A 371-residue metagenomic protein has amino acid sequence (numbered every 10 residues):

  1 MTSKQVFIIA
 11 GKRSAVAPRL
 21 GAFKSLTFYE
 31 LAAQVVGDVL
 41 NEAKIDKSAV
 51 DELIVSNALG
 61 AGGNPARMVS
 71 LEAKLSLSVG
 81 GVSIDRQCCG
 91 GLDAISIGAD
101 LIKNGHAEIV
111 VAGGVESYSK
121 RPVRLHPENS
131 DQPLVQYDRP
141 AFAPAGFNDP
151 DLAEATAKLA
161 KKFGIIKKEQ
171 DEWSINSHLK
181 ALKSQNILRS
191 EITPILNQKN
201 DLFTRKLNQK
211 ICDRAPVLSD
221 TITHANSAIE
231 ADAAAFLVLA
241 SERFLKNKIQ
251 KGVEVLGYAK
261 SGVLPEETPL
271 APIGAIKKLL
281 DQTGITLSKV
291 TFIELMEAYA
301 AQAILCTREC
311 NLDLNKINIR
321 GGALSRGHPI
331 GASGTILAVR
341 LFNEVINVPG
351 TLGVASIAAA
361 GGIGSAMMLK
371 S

Functional and structural regions predicted by a protein language model:
M1-F28, K210-L270, G274, D281-Q282 (+3 more regions): Condensing-enzyme catalytic core mediating Claisen C-C bond formation in acyl metabolism
R13-S14, S25, L31-A33, E42 (+3 more regions): N-terminal extracellular/periplasmic Venus flytrap/periplasmic-binding protein-like
K24-C89, D93-S96, L101-I102, A107-I109 (+3 more regions): Conserved beta-ketoacyl condensing-enzyme motif
F28-K44, P65, V69, A94 (+7 more regions): Short, well-ordered amphipathic alpha-helical segments that serve as non-catalytic structural scaffolds within diverse
S56-E108, F147-D151, Q209-I229, E309-L341 (+1 more regions): Conserved catalytic cysteine-centered active-site region of acyl-thioester-dependent Claisen-condensing enzymes
R86-E116, A160-Q185, L237-R243, P329-G350 (+1 more regions): Active-site-proximal alpha-helical scaffold in enzymes
I109-K158: Flexible glycine-/small-residue-enriched beta->alpha junction loops that bind anionic phosphate/pyrophosphate groups
A157, T193, Q198, L256-S325: Active-site pocket-lining segment
